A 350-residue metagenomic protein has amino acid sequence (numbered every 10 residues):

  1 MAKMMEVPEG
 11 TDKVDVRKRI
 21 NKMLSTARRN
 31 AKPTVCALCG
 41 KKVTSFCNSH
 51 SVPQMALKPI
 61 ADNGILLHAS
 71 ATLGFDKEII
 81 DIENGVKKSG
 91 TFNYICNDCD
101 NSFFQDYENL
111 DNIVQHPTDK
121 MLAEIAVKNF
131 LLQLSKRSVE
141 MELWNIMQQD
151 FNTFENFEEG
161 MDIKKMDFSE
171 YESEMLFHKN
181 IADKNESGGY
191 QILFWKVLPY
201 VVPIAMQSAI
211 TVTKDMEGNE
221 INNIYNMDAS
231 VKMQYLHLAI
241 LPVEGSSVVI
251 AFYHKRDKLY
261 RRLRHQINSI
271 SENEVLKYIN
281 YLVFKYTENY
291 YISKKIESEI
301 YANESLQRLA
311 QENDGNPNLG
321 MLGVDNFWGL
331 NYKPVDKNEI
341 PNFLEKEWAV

Functional and structural regions predicted by a protein language model:
A2-V114: An N-terminal structural lobe/cap that precedes and organizes the functional/catalytic core across diverse proteins
V16-N21, A31-V35, G160-M166, Y171-L176: Metal-centered catalytic cores of metalloenzymes
T72-F75, L131-K136, Y286-I292: Low-complexity, flexible helical/coil segments
D76-E78, G85, S135-E142, K295: Noncatalytic linker/hinge segments flanking ATPase motor cores
K77, A126-N129, N280-Y286: Short C-terminal domain-edge/linker segments immediately following a structured domain
E108-Y171: Long, hydrophobic, well-ordered secondary-structure blocks that form the structural core and pocket-lining surfaces
S169-V350: Charge-dense, low-complexity intrinsically disordered regions
